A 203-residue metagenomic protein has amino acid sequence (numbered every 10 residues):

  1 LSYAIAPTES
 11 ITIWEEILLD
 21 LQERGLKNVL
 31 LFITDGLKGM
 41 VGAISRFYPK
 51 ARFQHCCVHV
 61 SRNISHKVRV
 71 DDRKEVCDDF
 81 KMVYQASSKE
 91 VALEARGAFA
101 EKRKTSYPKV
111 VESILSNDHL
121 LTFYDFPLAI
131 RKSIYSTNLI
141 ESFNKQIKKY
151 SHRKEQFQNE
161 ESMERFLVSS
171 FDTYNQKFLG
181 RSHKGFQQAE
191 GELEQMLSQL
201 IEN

Functional and structural regions predicted by a protein language model:
L1-I33, K38, F47-K50, S116 (+1 more regions): RNase H-like nuclease fold core
A6-E9, F32, C56, V68-D72 (+2 more regions): A generic short alpha-helical patch detector that favors 3-5-residue windows in or near N-terminal regions
T8-T12, T34-K38, V58, V70 (+4 more regions): Short, amphipathic alpha-helical segments
S10-W14, Q22-R24, Q54-C56, C77-F80 (+4 more regions): Short, surface-exposed linear patches
D20-R24, A43, F47, K67 (+3 more regions): Mid-sequence acidic-hydrophobic segments that form the walls of catalytic/ligand-binding cavities or oligomerization
L31-K38, A43-D79: Conserved beta-strand -> loop -> alpha-helix junction used to position metal-binding or nucleic-acid-contacting
P49, M82-N203: Acidic/histidine-rich catalytic cores and adjacent linkers of DNA breakage/strand-transfer/modification proteins
